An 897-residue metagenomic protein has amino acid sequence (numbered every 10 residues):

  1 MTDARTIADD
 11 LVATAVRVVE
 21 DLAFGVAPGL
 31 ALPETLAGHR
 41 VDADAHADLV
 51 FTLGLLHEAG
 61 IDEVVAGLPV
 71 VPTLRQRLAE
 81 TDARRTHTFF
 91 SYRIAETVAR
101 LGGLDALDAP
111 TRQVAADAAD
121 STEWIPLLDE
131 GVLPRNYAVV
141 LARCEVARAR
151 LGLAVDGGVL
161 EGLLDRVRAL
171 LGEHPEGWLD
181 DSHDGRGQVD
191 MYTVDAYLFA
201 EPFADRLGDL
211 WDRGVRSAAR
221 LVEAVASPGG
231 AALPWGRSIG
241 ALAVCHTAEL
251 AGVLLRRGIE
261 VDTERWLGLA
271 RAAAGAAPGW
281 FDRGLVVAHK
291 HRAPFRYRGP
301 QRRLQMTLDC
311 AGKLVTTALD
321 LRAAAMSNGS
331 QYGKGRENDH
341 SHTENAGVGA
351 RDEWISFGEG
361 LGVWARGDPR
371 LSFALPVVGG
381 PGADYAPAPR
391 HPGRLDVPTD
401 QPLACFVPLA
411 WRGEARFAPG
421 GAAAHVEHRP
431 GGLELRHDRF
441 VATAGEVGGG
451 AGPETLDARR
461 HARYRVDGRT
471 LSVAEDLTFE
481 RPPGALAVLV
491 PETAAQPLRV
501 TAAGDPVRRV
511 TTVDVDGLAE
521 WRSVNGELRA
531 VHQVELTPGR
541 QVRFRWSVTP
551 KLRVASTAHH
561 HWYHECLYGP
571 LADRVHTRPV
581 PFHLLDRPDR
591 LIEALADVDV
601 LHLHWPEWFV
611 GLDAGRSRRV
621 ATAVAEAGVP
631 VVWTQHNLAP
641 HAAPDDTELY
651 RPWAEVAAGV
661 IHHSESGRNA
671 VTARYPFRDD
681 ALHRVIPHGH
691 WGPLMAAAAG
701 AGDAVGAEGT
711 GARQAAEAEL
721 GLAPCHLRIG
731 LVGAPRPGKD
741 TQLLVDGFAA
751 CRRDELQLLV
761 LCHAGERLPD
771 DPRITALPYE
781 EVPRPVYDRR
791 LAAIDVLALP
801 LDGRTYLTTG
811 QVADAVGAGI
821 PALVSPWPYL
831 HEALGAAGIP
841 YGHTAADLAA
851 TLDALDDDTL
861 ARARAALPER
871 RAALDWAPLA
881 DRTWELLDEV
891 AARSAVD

Functional and structural regions predicted by a protein language model:
A37-A218, E223-L250: Aromatic-lined, polymer-binding surfaces characteristic of secreted/periplasmic polysaccharide-degrading enzymes
P228, A232-V524: Extended polysaccharide-engagement surfaces of secreted carbohydrate-active enzymes
A658-T672, F677-D703: Donor nucleotide-sugar binding/catalytic pocket of nucleotide-sugar-dependent glycosyltransferases
L722-K739, F748: Conserved donor-binding/catalytic core segment of Leloir-type glycosyltransferases
E766-D788, V796: Nucleotide-activated donor-binding/catalytic signature segment of Leloir-type glycosyltransferases, i.e., the conserved
V796-A798, V816-V824: Short hydrophobic beta-strand element within catalytic cores of glycosyltransferases and related nucleotide-activated
A836-A846, D853-D858: Conserved acidic donor-binding segment of nucleotide-sugar-dependent glycosyltransferases
T859-D888: A charged, aromatic-enriched C-terminal amphipathic alpha-helix characteristic of glycosyltransferases across folds
